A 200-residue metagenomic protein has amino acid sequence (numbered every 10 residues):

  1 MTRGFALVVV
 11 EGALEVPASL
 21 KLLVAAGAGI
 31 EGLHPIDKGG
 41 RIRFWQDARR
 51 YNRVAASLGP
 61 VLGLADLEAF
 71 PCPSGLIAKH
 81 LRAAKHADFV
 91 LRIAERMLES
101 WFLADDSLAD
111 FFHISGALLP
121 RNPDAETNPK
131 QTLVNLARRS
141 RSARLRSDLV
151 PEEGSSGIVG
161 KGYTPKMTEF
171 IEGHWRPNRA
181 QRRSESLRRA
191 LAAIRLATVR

Functional and structural regions predicted by a protein language model:
M1-F5, V16-P35, W45-L62, L67-R200: C-terminal accessory helical subdomains adjacent to catalytic cores in phosphodiester- and nucleotide-handling enzymes
V10-L14: Helix N-cap/beta->alpha junction signal
D37-G40: Conserved helicase motor
